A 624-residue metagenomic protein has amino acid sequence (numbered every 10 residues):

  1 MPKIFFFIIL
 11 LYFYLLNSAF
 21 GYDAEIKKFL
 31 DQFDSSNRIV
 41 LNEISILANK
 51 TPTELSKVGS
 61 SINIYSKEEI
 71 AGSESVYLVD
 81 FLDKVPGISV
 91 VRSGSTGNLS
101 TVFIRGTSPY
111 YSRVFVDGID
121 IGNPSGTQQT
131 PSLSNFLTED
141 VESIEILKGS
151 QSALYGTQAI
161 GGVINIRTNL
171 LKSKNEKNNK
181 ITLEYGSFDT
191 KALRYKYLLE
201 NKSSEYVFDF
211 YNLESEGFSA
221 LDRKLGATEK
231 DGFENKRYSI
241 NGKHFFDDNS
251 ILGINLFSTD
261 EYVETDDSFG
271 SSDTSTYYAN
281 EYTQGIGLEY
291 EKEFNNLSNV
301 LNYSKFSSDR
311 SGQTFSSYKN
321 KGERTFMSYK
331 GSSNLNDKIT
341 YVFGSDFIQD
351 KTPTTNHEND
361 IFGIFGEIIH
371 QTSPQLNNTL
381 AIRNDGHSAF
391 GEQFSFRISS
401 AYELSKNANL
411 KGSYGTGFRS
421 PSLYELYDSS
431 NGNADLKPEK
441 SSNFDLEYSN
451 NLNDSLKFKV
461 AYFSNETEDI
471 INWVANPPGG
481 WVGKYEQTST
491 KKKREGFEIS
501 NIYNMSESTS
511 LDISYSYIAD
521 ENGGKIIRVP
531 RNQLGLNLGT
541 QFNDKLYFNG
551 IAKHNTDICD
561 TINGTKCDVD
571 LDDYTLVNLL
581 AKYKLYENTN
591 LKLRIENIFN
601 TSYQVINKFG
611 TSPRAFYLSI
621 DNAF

Functional and structural regions predicted by a protein language model:
Y22, G270-G285, E289-E293, H357 (+8 more regions): Outer-membrane beta-barrel signature, preferentially recognizing the C-terminal barrel domain of Gram-negative
L41-A71, T101: N-terminal periplasmic "start-of-domain" segments of outer-membrane beta-barrel proteins
E43, L78-F81, S100-F103, S112-F115 (+4 more regions): N-terminal periplasmic accessory domains that precede and gate Gram-negative outer-membrane beta-barrel machines
L47, E54, V79, D83-D120: Extracytoplasmic beta-strand/coil segments of soluble accessory domains associated with Gram-negative outer-membrane
D120-K148: Short acidic/polar hinge/loop motifs at secondary-structure boundaries that mediate gating or recognition
A153, N165-R167, L171-E176, T182-E184 (+3 more regions): Periplasmic-side early beta-strands and strand-to-turn transitions of outer-membrane beta-barrels
D247, L256, N336-V342, I348-E468 (+4 more regions): Structural signature of Gram-negative outer-membrane beta-barrels, strongest in the C-terminal barrel of TonB-dependent
N336-D337, Y341-V342, Q371-S373, S464-E466 (+4 more regions): Gram-negative outer-membrane beta-barrel transporters
